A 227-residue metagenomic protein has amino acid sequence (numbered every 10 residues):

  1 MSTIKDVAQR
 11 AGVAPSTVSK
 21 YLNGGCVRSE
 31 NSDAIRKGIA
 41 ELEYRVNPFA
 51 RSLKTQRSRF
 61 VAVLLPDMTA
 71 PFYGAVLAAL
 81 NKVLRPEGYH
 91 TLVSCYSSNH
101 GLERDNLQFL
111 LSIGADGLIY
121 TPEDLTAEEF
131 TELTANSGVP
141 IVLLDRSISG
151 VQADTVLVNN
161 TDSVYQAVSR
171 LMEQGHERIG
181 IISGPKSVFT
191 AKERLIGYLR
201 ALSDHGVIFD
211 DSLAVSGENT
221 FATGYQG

Functional and structural regions predicted by a protein language model:
M1-S2, A40-A78, E87-Y89, S97 (+1 more regions): N-terminal helix-turn-helix/winged-helix DNA-binding helices and compositionally similar short basic alpha-helical
M1-S58: N-terminal helix-turn-helix DNA-binding module of bacterial transcription factors
R10, E41, A79-Y89, D105-L111 (+3 more regions): Bacterial carbohydrate/catabolite-sensing allosteric modules
P15-K20, L53-T69, R170, R178-P185: Short beta-strand segments enriched in small/hydrophobic residues
S97-H100, E123-T126: Short beta->alpha connector loops
